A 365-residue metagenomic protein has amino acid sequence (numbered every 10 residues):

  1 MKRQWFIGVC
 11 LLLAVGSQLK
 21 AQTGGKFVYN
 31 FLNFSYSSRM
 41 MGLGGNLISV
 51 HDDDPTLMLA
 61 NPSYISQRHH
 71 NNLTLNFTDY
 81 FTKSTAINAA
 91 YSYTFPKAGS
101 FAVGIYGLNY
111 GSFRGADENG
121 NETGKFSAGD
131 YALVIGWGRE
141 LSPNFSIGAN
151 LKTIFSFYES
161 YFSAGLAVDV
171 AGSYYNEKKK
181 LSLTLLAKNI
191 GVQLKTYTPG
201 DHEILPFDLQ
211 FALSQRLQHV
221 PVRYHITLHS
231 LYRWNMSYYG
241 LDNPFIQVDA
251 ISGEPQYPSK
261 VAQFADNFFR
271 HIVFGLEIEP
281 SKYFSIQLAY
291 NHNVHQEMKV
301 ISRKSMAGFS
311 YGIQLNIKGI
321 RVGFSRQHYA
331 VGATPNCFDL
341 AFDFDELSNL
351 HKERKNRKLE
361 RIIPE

Functional and structural regions predicted by a protein language model:
M1-Q4, P143: Positively charged n-region of N-terminal signal peptides that target proteins for export
Q4-A14: Sec-dependent N-terminal signal peptides
G16-A21: Sec/Tat signal peptide C-region and signal peptidase I cleavage site
Q22-E365: Subset of outer-membrane beta-barrel
